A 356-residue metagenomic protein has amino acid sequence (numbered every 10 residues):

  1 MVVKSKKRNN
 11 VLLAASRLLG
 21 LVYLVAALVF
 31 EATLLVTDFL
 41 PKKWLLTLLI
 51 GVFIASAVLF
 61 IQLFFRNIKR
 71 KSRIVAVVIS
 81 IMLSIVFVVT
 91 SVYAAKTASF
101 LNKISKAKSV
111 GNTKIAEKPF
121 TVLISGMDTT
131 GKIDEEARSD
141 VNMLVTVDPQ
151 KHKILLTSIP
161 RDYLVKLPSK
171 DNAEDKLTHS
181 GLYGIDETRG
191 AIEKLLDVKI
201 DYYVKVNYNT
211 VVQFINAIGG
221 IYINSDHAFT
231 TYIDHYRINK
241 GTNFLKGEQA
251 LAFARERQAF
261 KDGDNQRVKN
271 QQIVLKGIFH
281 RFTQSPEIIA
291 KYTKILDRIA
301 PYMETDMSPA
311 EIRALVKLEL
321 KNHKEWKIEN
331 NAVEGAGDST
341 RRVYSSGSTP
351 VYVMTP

Functional and structural regions predicted by a protein language model:
V2-V25, F30-P356: Non-catalytic, solvent-exposed segments at the cell envelope interface
